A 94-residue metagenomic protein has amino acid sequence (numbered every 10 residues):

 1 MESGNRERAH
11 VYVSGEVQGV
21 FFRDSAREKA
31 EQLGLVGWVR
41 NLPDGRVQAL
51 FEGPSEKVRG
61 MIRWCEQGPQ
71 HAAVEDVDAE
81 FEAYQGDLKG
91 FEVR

Functional and structural regions predicted by a protein language model:
M1-R94: Intrinsically disordered, low-complexity, mixed-charge
